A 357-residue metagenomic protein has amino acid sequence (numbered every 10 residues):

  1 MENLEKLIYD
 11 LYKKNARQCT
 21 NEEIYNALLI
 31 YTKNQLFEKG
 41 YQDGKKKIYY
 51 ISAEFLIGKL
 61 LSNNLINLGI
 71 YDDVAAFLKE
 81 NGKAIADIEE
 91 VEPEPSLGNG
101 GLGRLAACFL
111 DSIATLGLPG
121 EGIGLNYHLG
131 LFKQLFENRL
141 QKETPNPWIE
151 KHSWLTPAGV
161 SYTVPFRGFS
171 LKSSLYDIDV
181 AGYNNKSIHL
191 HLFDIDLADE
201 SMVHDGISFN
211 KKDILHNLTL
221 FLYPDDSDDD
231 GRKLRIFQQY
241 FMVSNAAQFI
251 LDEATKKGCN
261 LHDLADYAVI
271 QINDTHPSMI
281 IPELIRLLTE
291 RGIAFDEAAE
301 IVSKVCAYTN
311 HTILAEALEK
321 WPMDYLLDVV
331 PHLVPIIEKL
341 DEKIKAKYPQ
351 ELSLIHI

Functional and structural regions predicted by a protein language model:
M1-Y41, K47-Y49, A53-L65: Extended, charge-enriched "interface" segments that sit outside catalytic cores
K13-Q18, D87-L97, L222-Q238, L261-I272 (+3 more regions): Glycine- and acidic
L28, L116, H128-L190, D194 (+1 more regions): Extended, Lys/Arg-enriched charged tracts that mediate electrostatic binding to polyanionic substrates
K47-I85, K186-V269, M279: Function-dense linear segments that define catalytic or interfacial modules in macromolecule-processing proteins
E54-F55, Q271-E283, V305-T312: Core structural elements
L110-K133, D296-E300, K304-L314: Glycine-rich phosphate/pyrophosphate-binding loops and their adjacent beta-strand/loop elements at enzyme active sites
L287-E338, E342: Extended, well-ordered alpha-helical scaffold/bundle regions in very large, multi-domain proteins
I355-I357: Conserved small/polar residues in nucleotide/adenosyl-binding loops
